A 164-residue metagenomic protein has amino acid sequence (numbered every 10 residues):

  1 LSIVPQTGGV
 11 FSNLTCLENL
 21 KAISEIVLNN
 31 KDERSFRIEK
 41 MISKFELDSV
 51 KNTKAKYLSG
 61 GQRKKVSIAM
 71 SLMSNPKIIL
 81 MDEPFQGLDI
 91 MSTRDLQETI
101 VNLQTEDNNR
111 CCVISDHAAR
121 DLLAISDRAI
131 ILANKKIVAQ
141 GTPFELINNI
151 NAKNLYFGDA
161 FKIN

Functional and structural regions predicted by a protein language model:
T7, L14-E25: Q-loop/switch helix immediately C-terminal to the Walker
K21, D32-V50, E98-V101: Conserved ABC ATPase "signature" region
K54-L58: Conserved ABC ATPase signature
I68: Hydrophobic anchor residue at the start of the ABC signature
I79-E83: Catalytic Walker B motif of ABC-type/P-loop ATPase nucleotide-binding domains
R94-N108: Helical segment within the ABC ATPase nucleotide-binding domain
